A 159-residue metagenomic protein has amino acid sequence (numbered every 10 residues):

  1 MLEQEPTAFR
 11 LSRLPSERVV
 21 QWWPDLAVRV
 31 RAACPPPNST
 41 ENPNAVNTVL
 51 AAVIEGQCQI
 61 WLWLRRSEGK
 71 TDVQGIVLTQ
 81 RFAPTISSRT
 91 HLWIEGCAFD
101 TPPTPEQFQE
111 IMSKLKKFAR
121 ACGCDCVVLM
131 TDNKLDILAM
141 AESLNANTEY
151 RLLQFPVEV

Functional and structural regions predicted by a protein language model:
M1-N44: Short amphipathic alpha-helix that is part of the acyltransferase structural core
A8, H91, Y150: A residue-level signal for beta-strand positions that form part of recognition/binding surfaces within mature
V20-W22, D72, L138-A139: Short, solvent-exposed polar/charged micro-motifs at secondary-structure junctions
N38-C58: Active-site rim helix/loop that mediates acceptor-substrate recognition in acyltransferases
E55, L62-P103: Conserved donor-binding loop and adjoining core beta-sheet/short helix segment in diverse acyl/aminoacyl transferases
Q57-C58, M140-T148: Short glycine-aromatic motifs
R89-S143: Acyl-donor binding region in acyl/amide transferases
N147-V159: Conserved catalytic-core motifs of GNAT/GCN5-like acyltransferases
